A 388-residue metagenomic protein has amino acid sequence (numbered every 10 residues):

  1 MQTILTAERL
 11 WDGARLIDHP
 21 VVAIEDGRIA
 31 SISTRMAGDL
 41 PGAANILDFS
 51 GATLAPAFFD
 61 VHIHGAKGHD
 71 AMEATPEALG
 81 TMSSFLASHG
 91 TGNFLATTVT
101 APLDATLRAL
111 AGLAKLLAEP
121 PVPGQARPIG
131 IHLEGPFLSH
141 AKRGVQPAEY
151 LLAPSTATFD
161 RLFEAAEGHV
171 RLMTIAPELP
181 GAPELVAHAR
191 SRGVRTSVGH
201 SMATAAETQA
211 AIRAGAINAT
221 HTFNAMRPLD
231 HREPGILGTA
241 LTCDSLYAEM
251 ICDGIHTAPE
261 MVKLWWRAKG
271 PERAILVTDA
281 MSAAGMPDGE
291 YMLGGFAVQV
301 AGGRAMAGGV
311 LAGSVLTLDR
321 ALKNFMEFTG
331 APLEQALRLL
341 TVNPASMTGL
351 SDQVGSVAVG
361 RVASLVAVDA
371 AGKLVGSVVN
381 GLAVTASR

Functional and structural regions predicted by a protein language model:
M1-I4, R9-A55: Histidine-rich, glycine-flanked metal-binding segment
F49-R108: Metal-associated gating/positioning segment near the N- to mid-region
G65-P76, V145-L152, R195-G199: Active-site mouth loops of central-metabolism enzymes
T75-A78, G112, S155-A157, R232-L237: Charged helix-capping and loop-helix junction motifs
S83-H169: Divalent-metal coordination cores built from histidine and acidic residues
L86, L133, A189, A219 (+2 more regions): Conserved, mostly hydrophobic/aromatic
D160-M286: Active-site core of metal-dependent hydrolases
G235-M250, G254, W266-T278, A283-V368: His/Asp/Glu-enriched, well-ordered alpha-helical/loop segment that forms or immediately abuts the divalent-metal
